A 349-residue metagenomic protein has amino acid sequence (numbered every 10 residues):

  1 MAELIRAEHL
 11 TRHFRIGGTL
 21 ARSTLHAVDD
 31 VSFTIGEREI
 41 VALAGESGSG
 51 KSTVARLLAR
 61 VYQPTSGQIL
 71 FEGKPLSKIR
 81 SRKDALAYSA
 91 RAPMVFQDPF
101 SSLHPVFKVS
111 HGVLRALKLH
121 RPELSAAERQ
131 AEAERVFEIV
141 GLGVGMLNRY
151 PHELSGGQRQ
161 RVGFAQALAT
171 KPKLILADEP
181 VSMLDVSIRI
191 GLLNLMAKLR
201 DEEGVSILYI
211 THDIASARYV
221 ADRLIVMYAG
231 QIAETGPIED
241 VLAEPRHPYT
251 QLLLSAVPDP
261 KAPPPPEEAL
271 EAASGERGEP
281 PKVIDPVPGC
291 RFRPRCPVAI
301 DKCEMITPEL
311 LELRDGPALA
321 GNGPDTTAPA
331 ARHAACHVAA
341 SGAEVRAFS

Functional and structural regions predicted by a protein language model:
M1-A243, S255, A334, A340-S349: ABC transporter nucleotide-binding domains
G17, T24, P237-S349: Short catalytic/signature loops enriched in Gly
